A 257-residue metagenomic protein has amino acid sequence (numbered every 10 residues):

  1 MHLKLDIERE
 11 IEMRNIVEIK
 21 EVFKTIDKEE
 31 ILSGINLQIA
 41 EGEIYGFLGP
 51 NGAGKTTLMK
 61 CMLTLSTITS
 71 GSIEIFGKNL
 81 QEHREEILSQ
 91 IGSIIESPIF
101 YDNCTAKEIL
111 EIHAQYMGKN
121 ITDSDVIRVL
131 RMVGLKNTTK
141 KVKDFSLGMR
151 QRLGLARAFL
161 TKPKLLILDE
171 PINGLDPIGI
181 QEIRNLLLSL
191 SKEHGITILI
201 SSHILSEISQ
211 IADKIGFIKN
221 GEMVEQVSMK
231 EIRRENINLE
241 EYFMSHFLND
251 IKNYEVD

Functional and structural regions predicted by a protein language model:
G71-E82, E86-I87: Conserved ABC transporter NBD signature motif
E111, Q115, I121-N137: Conserved ABC ATPase "signature" region
K162: Conserved catalytic motifs of ABC-family nucleotide-binding domains
L166-E170: Catalytic Walker B motif of ABC-type/P-loop ATPase nucleotide-binding domains
Q181-E193: Helical segment within the ABC ATPase nucleotide-binding domain
